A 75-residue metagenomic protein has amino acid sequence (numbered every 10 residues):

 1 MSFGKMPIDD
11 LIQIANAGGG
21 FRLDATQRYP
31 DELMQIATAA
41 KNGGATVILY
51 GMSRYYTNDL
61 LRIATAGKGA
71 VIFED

Functional and structural regions predicted by a protein language model:
M1-D75: General marker for long, soluble alpha-helical cores
